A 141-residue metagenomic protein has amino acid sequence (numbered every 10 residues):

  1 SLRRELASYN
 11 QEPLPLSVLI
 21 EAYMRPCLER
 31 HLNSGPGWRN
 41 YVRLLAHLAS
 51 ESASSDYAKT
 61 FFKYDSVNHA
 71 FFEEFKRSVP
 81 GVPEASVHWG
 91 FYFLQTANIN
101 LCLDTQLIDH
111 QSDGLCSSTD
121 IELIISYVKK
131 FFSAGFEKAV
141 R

Functional and structural regions predicted by a protein language model:
S1-R39: Hydrophobic alpha-helical connector segments
L2-Y9, S52, T105-S112: Secondary-structure edge/capping motif, primarily at the C-terminal ends of alpha-helices and the immediately following
N10, A58, S112-C116: Short, surface-exposed loop/turn segments at secondary-structure junctions
L14-A22, P36-N40, A53-V79: Amphipathic alpha-helical packing segments from all-alpha helical-bundle domains
P15, L19, Y23, G37-L44 (+4 more regions): Residue-level detector of well-ordered alpha-helical segments, enriched for hydrophobic/aromatic packing positions
Y23, C27, V42-A49, L94 (+2 more regions): Short alpha-helical scaffolding segments that buttress acidic/His motifs in well-ordered protein cores
C27-G35, A49-A53, T105, G135-A139: A general structural signal marking secondary-structure boundaries and capping sites
D65-R141: C-terminal peripheral helix-coil segments that are non-catalytic and often amphipathic
